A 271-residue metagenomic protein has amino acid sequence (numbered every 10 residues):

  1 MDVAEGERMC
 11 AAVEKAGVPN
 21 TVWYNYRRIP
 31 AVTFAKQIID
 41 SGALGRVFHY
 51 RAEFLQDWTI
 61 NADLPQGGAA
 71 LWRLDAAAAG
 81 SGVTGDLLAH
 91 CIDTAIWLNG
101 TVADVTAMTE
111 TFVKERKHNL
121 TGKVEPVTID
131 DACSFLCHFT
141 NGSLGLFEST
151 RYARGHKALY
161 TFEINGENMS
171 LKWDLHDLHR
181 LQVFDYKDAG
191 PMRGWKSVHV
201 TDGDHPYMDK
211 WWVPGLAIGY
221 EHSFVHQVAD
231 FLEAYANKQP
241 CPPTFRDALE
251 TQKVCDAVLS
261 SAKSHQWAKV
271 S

Functional and structural regions predicted by a protein language model:
M1-P19: Rossmann-fold NAD(P)-binding glycine/threonine-rich loop
M9, A35, A257-V258: Aromatic/hydrophobic pocket-lining residues that form π-stacking "cages" and hydrophobic walls in ligand
A16-P19, Y26-V127, L181, H265: Predominantly a Rossmann-like dinucleotide-binding segment in NAD(P)-dependent oxidoreductases
N20-W23, L146-E148: Short catalytic-loop micro-motif centered on adjacent basic/acidic residues
R27-R28, E53-W58, T109-K114, N141-S143 (+4 more regions): Glycine-rich beta-alpha junction loops
A89, E148-K157: Glycine-rich phosphate/pyrophosphate-binding beta-alpha loops
D104, K114-P126, S134, H138-N141 (+3 more regions): C-terminal glycine/acidic-rich active-site capping loop/insertion
